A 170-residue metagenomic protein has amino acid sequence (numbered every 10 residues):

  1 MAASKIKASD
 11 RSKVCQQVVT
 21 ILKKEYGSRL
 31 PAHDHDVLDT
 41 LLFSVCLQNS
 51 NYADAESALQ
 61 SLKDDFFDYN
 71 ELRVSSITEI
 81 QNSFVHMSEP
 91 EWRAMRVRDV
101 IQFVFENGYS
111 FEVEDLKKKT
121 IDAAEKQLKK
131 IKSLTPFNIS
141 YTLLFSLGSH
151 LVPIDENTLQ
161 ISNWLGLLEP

Functional and structural regions predicted by a protein language model:
A3-P170: Catalytic cores of DNA base-excision repair glycosylases
